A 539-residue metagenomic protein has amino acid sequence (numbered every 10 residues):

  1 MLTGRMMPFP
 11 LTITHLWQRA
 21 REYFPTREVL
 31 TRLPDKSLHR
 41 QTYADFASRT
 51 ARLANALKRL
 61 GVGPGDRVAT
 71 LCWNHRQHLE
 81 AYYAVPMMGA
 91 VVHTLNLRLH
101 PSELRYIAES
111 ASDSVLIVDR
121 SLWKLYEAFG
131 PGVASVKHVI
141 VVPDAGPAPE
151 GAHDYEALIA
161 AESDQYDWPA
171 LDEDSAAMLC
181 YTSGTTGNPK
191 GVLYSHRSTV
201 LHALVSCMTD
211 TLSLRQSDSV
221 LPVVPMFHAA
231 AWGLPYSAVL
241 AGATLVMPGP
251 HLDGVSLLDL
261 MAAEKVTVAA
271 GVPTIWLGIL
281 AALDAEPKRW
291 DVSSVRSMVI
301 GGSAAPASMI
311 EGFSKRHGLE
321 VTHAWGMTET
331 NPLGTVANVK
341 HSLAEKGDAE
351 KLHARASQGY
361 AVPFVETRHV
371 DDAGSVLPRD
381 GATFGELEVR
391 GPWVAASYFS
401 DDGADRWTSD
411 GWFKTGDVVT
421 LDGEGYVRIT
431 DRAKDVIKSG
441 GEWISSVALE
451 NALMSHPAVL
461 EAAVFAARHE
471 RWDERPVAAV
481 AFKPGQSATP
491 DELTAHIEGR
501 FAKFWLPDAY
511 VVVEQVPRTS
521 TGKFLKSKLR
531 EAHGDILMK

Functional and structural regions predicted by a protein language model:
L16-Q18, R59-L60, M87-A157, V272 (+1 more regions): Structural core segment of the AMP-binding/adenylate-forming
L16-Q41, P147-E150: AMP-dependent adenylate-forming
V29-H75, L79-Y83, H100-R105, E156-A157: Conserved AMP-binding/adenylate-forming core of the ANL superfamily
L57-V62, D164-S175, L179-L221, G233 (+2 more regions): Conserved adenylate-forming
L99, R105, L116-V118, A269 (+7 more regions): AMP-binding/adenylate-forming catalytic core of the ANL superfamily
E156, L240, A263-G271, A281-H353 (+3 more regions): Gly/Ser/Thr-rich phosphate-binding loop
V200-S219, A229-T267, A282, E286: Conserved AMP-binding/adenylation subdomain of ANL enzymes
A361-E388, G423-E424, Q486-P490, L525: Conserved beta-loop-beta connector loops within the AMP-binding
